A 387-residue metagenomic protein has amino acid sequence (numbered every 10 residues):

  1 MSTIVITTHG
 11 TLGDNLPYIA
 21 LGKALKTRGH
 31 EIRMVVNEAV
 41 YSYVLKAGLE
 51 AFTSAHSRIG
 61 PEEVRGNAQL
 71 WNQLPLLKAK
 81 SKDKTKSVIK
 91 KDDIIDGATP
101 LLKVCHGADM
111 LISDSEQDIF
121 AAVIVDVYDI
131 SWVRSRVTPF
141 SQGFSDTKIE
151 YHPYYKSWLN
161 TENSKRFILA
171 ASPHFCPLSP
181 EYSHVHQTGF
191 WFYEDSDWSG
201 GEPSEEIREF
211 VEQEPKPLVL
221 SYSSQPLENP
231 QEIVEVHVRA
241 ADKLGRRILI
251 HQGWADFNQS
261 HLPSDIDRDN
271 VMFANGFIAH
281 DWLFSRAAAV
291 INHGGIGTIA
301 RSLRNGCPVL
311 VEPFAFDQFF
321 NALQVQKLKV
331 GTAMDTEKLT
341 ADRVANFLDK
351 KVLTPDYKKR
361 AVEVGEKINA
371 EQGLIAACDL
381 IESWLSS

Functional and structural regions predicted by a protein language model:
T3-R33, A39, Y43-E50, S157 (+6 more regions): Nucleotide-activated sugar donor-binding and catalytic core shared by glycosyltransferases and related lipid-linked
I32-N37, I248-G253: Short internal beta-strands
E38-R246, S260, K359, E363: Nucleotide-sugar-dependent glycosyltransferase catalytic domains
T138, W254-A255, A315-D317: Short glycine-enriched loops at secondary-structure junctions
Q225-L227, A255-F257, T298: Short, catalytically relevant binding-site loops at active-site mouths
